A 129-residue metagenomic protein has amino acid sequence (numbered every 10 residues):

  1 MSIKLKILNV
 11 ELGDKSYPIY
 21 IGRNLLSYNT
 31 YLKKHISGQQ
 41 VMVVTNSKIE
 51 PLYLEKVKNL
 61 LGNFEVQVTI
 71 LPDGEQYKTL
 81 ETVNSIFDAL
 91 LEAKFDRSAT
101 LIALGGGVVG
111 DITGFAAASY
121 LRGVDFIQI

Functional and structural regions predicted by a protein language model:
S2-T100: ATP/NTP phosphate-donor binding region
K78-I129: Glycine/threonine-rich beta-strand-loop-alpha-helix active-site module that forms ligand/phosphate-binding
